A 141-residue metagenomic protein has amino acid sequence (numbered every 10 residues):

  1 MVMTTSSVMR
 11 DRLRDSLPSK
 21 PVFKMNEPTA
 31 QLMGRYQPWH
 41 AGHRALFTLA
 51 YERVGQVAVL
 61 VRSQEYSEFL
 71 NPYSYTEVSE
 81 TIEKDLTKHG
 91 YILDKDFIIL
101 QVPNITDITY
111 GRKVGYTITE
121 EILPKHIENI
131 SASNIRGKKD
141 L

Functional and structural regions predicted by a protein language model:
V2-S6, R10-L141: Nucleotidyltransferase catalytic core that binds NTPs
